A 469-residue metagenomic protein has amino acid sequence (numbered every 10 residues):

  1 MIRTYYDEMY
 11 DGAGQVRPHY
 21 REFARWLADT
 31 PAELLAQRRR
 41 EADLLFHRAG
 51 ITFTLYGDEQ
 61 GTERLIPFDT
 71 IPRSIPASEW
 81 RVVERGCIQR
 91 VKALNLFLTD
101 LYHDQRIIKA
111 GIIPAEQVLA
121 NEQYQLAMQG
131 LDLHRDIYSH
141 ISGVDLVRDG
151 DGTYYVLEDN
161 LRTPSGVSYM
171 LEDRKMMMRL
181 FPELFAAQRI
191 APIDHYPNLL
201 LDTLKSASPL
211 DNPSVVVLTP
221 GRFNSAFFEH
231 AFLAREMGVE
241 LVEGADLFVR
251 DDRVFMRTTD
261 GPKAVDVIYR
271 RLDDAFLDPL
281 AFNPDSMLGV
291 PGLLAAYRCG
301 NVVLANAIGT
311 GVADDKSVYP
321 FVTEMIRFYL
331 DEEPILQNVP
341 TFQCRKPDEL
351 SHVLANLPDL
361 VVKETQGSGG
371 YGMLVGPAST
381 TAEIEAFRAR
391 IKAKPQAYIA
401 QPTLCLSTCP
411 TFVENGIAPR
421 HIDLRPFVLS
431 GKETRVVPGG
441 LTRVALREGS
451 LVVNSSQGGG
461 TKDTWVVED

Functional and structural regions predicted by a protein language model:
M1-D469: Preference for protein termini
